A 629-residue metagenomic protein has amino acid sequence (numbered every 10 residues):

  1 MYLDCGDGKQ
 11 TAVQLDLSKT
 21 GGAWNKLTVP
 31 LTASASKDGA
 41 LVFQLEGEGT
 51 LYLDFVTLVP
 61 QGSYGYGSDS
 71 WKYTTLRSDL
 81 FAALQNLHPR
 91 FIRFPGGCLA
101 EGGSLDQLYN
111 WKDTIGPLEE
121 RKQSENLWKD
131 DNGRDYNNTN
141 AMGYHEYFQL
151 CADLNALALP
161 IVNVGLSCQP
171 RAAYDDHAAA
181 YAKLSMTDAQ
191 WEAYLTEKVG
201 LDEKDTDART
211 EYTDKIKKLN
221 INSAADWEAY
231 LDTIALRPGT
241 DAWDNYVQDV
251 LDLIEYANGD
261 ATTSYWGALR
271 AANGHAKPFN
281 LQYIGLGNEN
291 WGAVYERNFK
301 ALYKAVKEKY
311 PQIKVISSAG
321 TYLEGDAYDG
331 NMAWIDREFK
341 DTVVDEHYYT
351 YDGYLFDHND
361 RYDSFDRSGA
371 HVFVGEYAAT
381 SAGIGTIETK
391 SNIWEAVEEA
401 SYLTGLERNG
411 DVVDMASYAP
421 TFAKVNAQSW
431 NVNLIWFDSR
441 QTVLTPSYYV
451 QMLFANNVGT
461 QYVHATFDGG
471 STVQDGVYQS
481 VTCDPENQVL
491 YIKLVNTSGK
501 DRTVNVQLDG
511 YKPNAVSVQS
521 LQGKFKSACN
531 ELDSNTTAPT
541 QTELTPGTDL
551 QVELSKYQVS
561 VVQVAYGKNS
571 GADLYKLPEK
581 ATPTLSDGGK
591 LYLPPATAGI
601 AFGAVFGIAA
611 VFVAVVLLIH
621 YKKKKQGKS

Functional and structural regions predicted by a protein language model:
G6-S36: Extracellular carbohydrate recognition and processing domains and analogous Trp-centered ligand-binding platforms
T28-T57, N273: Extracellular beta-strand ligand-recognition surfaces/modules
F43, D260, R270, G292-L403 (+2 more regions): Noncatalytic carbohydrate-binding groove/subsite architecture in carbohydrate-active enzymes
A100-M142, A172-T187, L195, W227-Q248 (+1 more regions): Aromatic- and acidic-residue-enriched carbohydrate-binding clefts of CAZyme catalytic domains
S167, G369-Q479, Q488: Aromatic/acidic polysaccharide-binding cleft in carbohydrate-active enzymes
D475-K512, V518, Y557-Q563: Carbohydrate-binding surface patches
K512-L554: Acidic, Ser/Thr/Pro-rich beta/coil linker or hinge segments at domain junctions
A538-L577: C-terminal beta-strand-rich structural cap/linker in extracellular carbohydrate-active enzymes
